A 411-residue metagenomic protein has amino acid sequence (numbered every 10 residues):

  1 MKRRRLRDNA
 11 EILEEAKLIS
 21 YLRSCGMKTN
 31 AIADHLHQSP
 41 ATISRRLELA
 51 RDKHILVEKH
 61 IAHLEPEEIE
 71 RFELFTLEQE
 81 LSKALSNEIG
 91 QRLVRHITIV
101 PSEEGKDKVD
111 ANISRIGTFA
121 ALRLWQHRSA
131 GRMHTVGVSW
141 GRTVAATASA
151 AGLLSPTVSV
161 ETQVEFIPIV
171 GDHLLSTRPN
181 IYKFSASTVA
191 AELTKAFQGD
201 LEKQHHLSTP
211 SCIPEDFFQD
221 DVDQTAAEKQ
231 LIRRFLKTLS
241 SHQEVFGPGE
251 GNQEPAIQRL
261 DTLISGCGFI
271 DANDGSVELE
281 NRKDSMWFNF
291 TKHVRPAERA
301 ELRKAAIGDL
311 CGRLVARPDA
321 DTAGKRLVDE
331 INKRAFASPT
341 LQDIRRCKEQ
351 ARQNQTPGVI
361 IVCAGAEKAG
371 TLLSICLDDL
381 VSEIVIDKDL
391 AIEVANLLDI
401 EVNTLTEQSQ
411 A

Functional and structural regions predicted by a protein language model:
K2-A84, F119, H127, T162 (+1 more regions): Conserved phosphate- and dinucleotide-binding cores of soluble alpha/beta proteins, encompassing both enzyme active
F72-L153, P168, C376-S382: Helix-turn-helix/homeodomain-like alpha-helical modules used for DNA recognition and transcription-factor dimerization
L154-E165: A short alpha->loop->secondary-structure connector
